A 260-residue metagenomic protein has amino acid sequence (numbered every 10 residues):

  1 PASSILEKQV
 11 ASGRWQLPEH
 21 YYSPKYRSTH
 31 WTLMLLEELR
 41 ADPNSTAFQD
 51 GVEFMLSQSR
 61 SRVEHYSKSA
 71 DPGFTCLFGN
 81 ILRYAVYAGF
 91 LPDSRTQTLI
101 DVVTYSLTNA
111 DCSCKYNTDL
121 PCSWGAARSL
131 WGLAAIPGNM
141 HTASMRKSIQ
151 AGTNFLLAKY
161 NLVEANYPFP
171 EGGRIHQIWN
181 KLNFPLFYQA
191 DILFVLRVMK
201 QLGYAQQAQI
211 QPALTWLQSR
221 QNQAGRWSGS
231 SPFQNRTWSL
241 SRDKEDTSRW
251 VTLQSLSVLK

Functional and structural regions predicted by a protein language model:
P1-K260: Preference for long, amphipathic alpha-helical scaffolds in soluble/luminal domains and all-alpha bundles
